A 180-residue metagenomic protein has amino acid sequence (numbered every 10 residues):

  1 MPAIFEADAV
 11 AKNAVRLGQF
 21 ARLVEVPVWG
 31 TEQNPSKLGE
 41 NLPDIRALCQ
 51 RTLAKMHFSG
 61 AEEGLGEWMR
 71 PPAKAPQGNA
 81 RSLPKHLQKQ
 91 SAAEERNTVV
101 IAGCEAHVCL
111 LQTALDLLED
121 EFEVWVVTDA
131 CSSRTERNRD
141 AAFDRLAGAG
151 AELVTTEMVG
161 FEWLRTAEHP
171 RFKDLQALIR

Functional and structural regions predicted by a protein language model:
M1-S59, L115, E123, F143-G148 (+2 more regions): Active-site acidic carboxylates
E25, R96-T98, E121: A general structural motif
D44-I101: Helix-adjacent hinge/juxtasegments
S59-A61, V108, C131-E136, G160-F161: Short gly/pro/ser/thr-enriched loop/turn and capping motifs at secondary-structure boundaries
P72-L83, E95-V100, R145-T155, K173-R180: A polyampholytic, Gly/Pro-enriched intrinsically disordered region
G103, E121-E136: A short glycine-rich beta-strand->turn/loop micro-motif centered on a GG-aromatic cluster
A106-T113: Short glycine/serine/threonine-rich phosphate/pyrophosphate-binding segments that cradle anionic phosphate groups
L118: Gly/Ala-rich phosphate-binding loop of Rossmann-like dinucleotide-binding domains, activating on the conserved
